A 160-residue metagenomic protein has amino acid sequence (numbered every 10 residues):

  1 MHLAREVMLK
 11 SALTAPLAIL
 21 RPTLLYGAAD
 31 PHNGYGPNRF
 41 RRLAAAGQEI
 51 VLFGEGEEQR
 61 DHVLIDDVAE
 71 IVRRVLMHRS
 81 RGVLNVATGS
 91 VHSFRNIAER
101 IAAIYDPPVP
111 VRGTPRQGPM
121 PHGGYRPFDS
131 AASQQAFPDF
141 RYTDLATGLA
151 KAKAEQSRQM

Functional and structural regions predicted by a protein language model:
M1-A18, A45-A46: Active-site Tyr-X1-5-Lys
M1-E6, D30-N38, D61-H62, V91: Short-chain dehydrogenase/reductase
A4-M8, F40, I97, I101: Hydrophobic alpha-helix immediately C-terminal to the catalytic Tyr-X-X-X-Lys motif of short-chain
M8-A12, F40, A132-Q134: Structural element of the ATP-grasp superfamily
L17-I19, V51-L52: Conserved active-site beta-strand element of glycosyltransferases/polysaccharide synthases
A18-Y35: Flexible, glycine-rich beta-alpha linker
A44, Q48, F53-G56, R60-M160: C-terminal substrate-binding subdomain of Rossmann-fold SDR/epimerase-dehydratase oxidoreductases
